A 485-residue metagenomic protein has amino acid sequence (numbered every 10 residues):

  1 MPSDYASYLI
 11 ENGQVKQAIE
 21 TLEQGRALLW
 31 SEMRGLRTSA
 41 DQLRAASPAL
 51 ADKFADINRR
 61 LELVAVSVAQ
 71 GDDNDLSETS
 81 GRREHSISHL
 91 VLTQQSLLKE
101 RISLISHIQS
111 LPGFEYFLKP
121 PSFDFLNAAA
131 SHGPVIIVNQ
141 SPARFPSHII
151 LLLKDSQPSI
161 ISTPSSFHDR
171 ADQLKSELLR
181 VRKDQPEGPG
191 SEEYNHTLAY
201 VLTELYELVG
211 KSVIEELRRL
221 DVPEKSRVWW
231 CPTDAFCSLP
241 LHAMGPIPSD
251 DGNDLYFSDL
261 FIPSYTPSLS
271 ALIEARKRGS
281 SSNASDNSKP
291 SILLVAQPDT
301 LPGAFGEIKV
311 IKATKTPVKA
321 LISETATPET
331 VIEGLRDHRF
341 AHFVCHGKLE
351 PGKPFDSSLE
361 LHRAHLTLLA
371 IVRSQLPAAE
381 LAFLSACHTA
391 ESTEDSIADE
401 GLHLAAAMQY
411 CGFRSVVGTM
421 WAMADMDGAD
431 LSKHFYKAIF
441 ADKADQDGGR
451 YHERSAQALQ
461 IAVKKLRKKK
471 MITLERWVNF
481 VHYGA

Functional and structural regions predicted by a protein language model:
M1-L255, S280-L293: Amphipathic alpha-helical protein-protein interaction segments
G25, I149, W230, L239 (+8 more regions): Residue-level detector of buried hydrophobic side-chain packing in well-ordered secondary-structure elements
L153-S156, F305-K319, A407-R414: Short helix-loop-beta junction
T233-F236, Y256, F261-K348, L384: A domain-level signal for caspase-like cysteine endopeptidase catalytic cores and their zymogen-processing architecture
P263-A275, N283, P298-D299, R339-D445: Catalytic cores of nucleophile-dependent amide-cleaving enzymes
G428-A485: An often Trp-containing, charged/polar helix-loop segment at the C-terminal end of enzyme catalytic cores
